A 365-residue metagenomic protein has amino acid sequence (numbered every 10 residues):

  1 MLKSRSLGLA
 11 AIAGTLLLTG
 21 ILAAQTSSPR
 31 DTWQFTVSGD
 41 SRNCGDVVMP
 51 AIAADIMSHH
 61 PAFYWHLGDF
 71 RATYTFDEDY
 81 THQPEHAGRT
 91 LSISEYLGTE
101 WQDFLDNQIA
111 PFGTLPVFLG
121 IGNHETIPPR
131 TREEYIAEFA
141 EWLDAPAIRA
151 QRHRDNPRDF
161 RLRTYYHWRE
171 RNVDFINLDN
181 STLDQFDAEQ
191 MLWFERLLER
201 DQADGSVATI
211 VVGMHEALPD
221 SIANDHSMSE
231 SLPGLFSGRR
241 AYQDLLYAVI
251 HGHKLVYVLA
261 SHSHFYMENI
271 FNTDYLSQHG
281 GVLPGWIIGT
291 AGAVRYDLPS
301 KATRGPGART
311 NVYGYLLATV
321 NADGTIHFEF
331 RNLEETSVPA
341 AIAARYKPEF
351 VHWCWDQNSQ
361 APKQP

Functional and structural regions predicted by a protein language model:
M1-A11: Bacterial N-terminal signal peptides that target proteins for export
A10-G20: Bacterial N-terminal signal peptides
A24-E95: N-terminal active-site segment of His-dependent metallophosphoesterases
F35-V37, Y64-H66, L119-G120, V212 (+1 more regions): Residue-level marker for buried hydrophobic side chains located in beta-strands that build the well-ordered beta-sheet
D40, G68-D69, G122-N123, H215 (+1 more regions): Active-site glycine-centered loops adjacent to acidic/histidine catalytic or metal-binding residues that shape
E78-S206, I210, M228-A241, L245-H251 (+2 more regions): Extended active-site neighborhood of metal-dependent phosphoesterases/phosphodiesterases
E216-G234: Active-site His/acidic residue clusters
R304-P365: A short C-terminal boundary segment appended to hydrolase-like catalytic domains
